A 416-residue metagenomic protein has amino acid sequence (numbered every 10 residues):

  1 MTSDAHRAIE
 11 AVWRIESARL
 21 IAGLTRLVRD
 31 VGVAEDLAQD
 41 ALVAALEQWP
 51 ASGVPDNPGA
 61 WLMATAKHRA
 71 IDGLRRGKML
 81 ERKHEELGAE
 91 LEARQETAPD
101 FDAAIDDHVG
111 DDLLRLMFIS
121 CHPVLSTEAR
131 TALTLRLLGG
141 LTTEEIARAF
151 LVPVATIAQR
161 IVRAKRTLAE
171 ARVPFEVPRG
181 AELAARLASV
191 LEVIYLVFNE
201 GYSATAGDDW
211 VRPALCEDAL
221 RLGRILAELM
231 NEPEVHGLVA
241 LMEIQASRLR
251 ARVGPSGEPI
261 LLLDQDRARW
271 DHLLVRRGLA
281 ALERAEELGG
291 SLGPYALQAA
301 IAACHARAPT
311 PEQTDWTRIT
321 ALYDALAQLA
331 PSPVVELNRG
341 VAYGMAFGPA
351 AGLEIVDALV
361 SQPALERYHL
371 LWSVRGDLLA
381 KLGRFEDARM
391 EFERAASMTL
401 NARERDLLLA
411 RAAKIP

Functional and structural regions predicted by a protein language model:
M1-A22, G32-E35, A184-E192, L196: A short, charge-rich alpha-helical start-of-domain segment used by transcription regulators
V12-V31, A44-Q48, F118-H122, S203-A206 (+1 more regions): Amphipathic, Lys/Arg- and hydrophobic-enriched alpha-helical face
L24, A34-A45, T65, A164 (+1 more regions): Short, small-hydrophobic-rich alpha-helical interface motif
L42-L46, D56-E85, K165: Σ70-family region 2.3-2.4 aromatic/basic alpha-helix that recognizes the −10 promoter and nucleates DNA melting
G77, E85-E128, R136-E145, V152-D324: Amphipathic helix-loop-helix modules that constitute alpha-helical solenoid scaffolds
L238, M242-Q245, Q298, A302 (+4 more regions): "A position-specific structural signal for the A-helix of alpha-solenoid helical repeats
